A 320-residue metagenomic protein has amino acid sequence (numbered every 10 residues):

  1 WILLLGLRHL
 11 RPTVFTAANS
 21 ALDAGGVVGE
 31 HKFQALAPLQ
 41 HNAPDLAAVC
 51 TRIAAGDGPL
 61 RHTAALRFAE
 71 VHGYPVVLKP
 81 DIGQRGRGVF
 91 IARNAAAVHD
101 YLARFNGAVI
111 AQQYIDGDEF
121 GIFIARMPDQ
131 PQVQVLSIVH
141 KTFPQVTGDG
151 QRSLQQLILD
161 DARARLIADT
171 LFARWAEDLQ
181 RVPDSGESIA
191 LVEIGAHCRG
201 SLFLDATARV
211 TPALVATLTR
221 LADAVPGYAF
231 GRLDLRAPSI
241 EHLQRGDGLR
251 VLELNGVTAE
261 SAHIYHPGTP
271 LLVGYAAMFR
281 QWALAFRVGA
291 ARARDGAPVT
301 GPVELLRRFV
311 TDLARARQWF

Functional and structural regions predicted by a protein language model:
W1-S20: A transmembrane-helix-recognition feature enriched in membrane-embedded lipid enzymes and envelope glyco-/phospholipid
A21, H31-A173, T211-V215: Active-site nucleotide/adenylate-binding loops and adjacent lid/helix of ATP-dependent enzymes
A24-V27: A short acidic, glycine-rich active-site loop that binds or catalyzes chemistry on phosphate/adenosine moieties
G107, M127, D223, P238-H242: Short beta-turn/strand-loop junction motif enriched in small, turn-promoting residues
Q113, G121-F123, Y228-H242: A short glycine-rich, hydrophobically flanked beta-strand micro-motif that places a catalytic Asp/Glu for divalent metal
G117-E119, P128-Q134, G227-F230, Q244-L249 (+1 more regions): Coil-to-beta-strand transition motifs
A125-V225, N255-G256, E260-A285: ATP-dependent carboxylate/phosphate-activation module, predominantly the ATP-grasp catalytic core and closely related
P238-F320: C-terminal active-site "lid" helix and adjoining low-complexity regulatory extension at the edge of ATP-using catalytic
